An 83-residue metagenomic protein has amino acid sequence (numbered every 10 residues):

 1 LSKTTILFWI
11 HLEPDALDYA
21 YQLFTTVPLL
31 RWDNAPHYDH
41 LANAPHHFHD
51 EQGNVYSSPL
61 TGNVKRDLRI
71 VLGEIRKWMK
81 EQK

Functional and structural regions predicted by a protein language model:
L1-L7, H11-A16: Negatively charged, low-complexity tracts enriched in Asp/Glu with abundant Ser/Thr
T4-I6, D33-D39, I75, M79: Basic nucleic-acid-binding interfaces
E13-P28, R69-K77: Hydrophobic transmembrane alpha-helix bundles
A20-V64: An exposed acidic His-Trp-rich patch
N54-K83: Well-ordered alpha/beta subsegment
